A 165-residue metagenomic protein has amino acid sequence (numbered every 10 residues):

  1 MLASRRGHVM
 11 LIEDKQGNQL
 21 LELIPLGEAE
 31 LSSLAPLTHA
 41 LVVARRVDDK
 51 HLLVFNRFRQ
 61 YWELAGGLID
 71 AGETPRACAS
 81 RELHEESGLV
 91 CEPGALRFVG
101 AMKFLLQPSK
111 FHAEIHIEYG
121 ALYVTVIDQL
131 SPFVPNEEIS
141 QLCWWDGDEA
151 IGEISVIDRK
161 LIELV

Functional and structural regions predicted by a protein language model:
L2-L41: Acidic, metal-coordinating catalytic segment for phosphate/diphosphate chemistry, firing primarily on the Nudix
H39-L41, H51, I139: Short glycine-rich loop/turn motifs
V42-A44, L53, W144: Conserved hydrophobic "DFG−1" position in protein kinase catalytic cores
A44-V47, T125-I127: Active-site beta-strand termini and strand-to-loop segments that position acidic
R46-E85: Conserved Nudix-box catalytic region and its N-terminal flanking loop in Nudix hydrolases and closely related
V90-G100: A short coil-to-beta-strand element that immediately follows conserved catalytic motifs
G100-S131: Active-site-adjacent beta-strand/loop module that shapes the phosphate/pyrophosphate-binding cleft
A121-V126, F133-V165: NUDIX/MutT-family hydrolases
